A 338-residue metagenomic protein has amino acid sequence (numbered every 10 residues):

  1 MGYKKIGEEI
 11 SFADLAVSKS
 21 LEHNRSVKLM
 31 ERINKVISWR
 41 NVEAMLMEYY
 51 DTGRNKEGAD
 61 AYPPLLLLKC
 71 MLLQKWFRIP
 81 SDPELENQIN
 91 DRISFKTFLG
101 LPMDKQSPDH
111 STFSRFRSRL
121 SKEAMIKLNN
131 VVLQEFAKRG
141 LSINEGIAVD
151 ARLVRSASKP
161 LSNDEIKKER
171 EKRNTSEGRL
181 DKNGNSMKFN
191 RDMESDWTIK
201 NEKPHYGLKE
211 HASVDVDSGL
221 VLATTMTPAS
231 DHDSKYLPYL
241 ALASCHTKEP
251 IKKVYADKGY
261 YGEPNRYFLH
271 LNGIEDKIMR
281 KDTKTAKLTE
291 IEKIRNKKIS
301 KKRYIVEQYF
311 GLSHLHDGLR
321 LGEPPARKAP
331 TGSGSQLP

Functional and structural regions predicted by a protein language model:
M1-E43, M47: Charged, often Cys/His-bearing segments associated with DNA-binding zinc-finger transcription factors
G2, N87-N90, L101, P108-F268 (+1 more regions): Polybasic low-complexity intrinsically disordered regions
M30-M45, Y49-P83: A positively charged, amphipathic N-terminal helix/segment that binds anionic biomolecules
G58-Y62, Y255-E263, T283-K284: Acidic, metal-coordinating catalytic cores used for nucleic-acid/nucleotide bond scission and strand-transfer chemistry
D60-A124: Short, positively charged, Gly/Tyr-enriched micro-motifs that form contact patches at catalytic or ligand/partner
K235, T285-E292: Short, charged, surface-exposed secondary-structure boundary motifs
N272-R280: Short hydrophobic/aromatic-enriched beta-strand-loop microsegments
N296-P338: Basic, amphipathic alpha-helical segments enriched in Lys/Arg and hydrophobic/aromatic residues
